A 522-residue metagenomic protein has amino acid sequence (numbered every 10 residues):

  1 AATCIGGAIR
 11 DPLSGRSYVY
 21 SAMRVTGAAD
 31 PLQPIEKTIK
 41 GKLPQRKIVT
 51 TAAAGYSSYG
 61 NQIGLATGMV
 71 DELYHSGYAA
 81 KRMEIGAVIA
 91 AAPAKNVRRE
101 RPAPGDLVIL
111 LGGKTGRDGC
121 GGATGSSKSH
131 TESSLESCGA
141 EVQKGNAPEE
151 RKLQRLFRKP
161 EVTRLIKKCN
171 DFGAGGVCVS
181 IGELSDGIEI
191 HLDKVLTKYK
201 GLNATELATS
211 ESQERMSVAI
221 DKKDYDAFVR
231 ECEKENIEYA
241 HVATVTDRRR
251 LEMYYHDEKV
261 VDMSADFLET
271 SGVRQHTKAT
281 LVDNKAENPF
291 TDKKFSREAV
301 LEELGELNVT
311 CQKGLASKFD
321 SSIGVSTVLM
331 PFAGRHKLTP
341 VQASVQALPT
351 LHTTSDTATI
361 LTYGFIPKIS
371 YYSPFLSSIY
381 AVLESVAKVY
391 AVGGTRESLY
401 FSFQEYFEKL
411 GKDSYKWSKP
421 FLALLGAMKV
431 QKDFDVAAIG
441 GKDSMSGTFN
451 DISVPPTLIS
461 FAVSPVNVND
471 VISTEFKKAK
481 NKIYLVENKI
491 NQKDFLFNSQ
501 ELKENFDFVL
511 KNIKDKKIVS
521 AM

Functional and structural regions predicted by a protein language model:
A1-M522: Glycine/proline-enriched, intrinsically flexible loops and inter-domain linkers
